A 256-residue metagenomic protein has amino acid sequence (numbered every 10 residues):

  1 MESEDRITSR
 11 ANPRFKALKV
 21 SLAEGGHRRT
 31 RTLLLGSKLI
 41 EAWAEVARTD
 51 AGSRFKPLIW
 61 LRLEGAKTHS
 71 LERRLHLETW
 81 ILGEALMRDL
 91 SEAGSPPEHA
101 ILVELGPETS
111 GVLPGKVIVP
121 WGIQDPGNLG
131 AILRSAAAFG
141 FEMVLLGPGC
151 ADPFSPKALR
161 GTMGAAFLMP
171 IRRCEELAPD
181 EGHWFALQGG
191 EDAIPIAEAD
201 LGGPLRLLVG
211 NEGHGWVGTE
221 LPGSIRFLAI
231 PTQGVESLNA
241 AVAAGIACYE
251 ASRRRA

Functional and structural regions predicted by a protein language model:
M1-P126, G149, S252: Arg/Lys-rich RNA-binding interfaces used to dock onto structured RNA substrates
E2, A51-R54, T79, V103-A193: RNA substrate-binding interface of SAM-dependent RNA methyltransferases
G36, Q124-I132, S237-A243: Amphipathic alpha-helical repeat scaffolds
W43-A44, L71, L129, S155-P156 (+2 more regions): Short glycine-/acidic-enriched loop or helix-start segments at secondary-structure transitions that form or flank
E84-M87, G149-A151, C174, E212-H214 (+1 more regions): Short, acidic/turn-prone active-site loops that include or flank metal/cofactor- and phosphate-binding residues
I101, S135-F139, C150-F167, L221-A256: Structured adenosyl-cofactor binding patch, chiefly the S-adenosyl-L-methionine
F185-V235, A240: Active-site/ligand-binding-proximal alpha/beta "capping" segment
